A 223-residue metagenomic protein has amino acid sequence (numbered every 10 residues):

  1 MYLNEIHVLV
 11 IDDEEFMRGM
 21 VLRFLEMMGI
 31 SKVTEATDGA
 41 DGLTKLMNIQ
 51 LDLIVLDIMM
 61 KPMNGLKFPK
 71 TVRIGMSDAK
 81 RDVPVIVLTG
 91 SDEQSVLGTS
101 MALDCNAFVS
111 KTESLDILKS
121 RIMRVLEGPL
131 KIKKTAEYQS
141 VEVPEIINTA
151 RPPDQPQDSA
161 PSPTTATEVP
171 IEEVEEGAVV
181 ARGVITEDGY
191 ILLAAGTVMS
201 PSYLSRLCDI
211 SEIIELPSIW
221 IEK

Functional and structural regions predicted by a protein language model:
E15-T34: Two-component/phosphorelay signaling modules centered on CheY-like receiver
E35-L53: Acidic, metal-coordinating helix/loop segments flanking the phosphotransfer/catalytic sites of two-component signaling
D38-D41, N64-K70: Acidic catalytic/metal-coordinating carboxylates
M60: Receiver (REC) domain active-site loop signature in two-component systems and cognate sites in sensor histidine kinases
K67, D92-V109, S120: Alpha4 helix (beta4-alpha4-beta5 surface) of REC/receiver domains from two-component response regulators
E113-I122: C-terminal output helix
R121-K223: Terminal helices and disordered tails flanking the catalytic cores of nucleotide-processing hydrolases
